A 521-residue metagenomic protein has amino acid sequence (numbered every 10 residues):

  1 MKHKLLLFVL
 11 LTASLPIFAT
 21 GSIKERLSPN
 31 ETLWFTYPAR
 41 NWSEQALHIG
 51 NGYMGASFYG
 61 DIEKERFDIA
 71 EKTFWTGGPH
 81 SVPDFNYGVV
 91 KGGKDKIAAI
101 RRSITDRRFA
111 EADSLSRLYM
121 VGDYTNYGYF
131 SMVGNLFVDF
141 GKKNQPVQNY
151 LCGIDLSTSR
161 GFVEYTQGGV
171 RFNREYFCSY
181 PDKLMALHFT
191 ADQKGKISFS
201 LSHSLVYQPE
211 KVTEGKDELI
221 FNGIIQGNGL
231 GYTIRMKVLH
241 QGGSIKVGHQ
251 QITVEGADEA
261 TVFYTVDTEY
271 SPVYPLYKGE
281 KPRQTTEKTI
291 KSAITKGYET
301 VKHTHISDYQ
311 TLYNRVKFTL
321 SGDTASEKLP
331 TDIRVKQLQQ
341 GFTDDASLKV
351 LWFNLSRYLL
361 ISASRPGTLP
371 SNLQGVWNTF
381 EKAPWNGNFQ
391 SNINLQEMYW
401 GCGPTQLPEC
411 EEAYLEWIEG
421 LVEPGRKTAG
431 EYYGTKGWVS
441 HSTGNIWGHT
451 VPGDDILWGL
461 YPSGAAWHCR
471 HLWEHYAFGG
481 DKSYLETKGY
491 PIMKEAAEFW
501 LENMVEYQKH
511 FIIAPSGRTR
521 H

Functional and structural regions predicted by a protein language model:
M1-S22: Bacterial Sec-dependent N-terminal signal peptides
T20-L457, H468-Y476, K482-E486, Y490 (+2 more regions): Aromatic-residue-lined binding/catalytic grooves and analogous aromatic/hydrophobic interfacial grooves in multimeric
L460, G464: Active-site and adjacent substrate-binding regions of carbohydrate-active enzymes
N503-H521: Aromatic-lined, polymer-binding surfaces characteristic of secreted/periplasmic polysaccharide-degrading enzymes
